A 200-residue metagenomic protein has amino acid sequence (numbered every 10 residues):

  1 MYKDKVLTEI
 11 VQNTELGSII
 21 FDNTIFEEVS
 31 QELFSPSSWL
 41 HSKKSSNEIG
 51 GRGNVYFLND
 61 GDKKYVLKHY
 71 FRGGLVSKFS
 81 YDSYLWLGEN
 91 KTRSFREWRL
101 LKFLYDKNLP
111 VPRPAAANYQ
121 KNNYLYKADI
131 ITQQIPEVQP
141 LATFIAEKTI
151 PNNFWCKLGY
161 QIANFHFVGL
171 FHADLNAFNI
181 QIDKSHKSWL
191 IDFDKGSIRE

Functional and structural regions predicted by a protein language model:
M1-I49, S188-W189, S197: Regulatory N- and C-terminal appendages and interdomain linkers associated with kinase/kinase-like NTP transferase
Q31-V138, A163, F167: Conserved ATP-binding subdomain of kinase catalytic cores across diverse folds
H69, Q134, L175, F193-K195: Generic detector of well-ordered alpha-helical packing
L125-K127, G159, A173-L175: Short gly/pro-enriched beta-turn/loop segments at secondary-structure junctions
P140-K148: AlphaC helix of the protein kinase catalytic domain
I150-Q161: Conserved alphaE helix
F167-A177: Catalytic-loop of the protein kinase fold
F178-E200: Catalytic activation segment of kinase domains across protein kinase-like and atypical kinase folds
